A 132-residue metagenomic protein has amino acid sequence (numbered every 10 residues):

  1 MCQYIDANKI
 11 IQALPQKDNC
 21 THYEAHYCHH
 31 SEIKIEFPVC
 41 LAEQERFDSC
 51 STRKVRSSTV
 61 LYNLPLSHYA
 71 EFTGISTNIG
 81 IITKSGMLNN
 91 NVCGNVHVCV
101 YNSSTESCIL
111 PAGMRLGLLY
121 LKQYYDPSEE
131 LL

Functional and structural regions predicted by a protein language model:
M1-L132: DUTPase catalytic domain/fold
